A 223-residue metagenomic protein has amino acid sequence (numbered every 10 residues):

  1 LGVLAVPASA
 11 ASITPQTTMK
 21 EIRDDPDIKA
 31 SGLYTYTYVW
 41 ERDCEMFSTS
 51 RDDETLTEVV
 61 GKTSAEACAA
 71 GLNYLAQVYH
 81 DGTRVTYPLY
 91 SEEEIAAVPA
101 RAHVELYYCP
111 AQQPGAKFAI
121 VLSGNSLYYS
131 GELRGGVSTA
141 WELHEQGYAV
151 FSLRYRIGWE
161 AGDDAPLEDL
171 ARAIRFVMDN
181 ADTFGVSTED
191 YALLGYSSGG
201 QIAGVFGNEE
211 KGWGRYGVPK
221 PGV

Functional and structural regions predicted by a protein language model:
L4-A11: Sec-dependent signal peptide cleavage junction
S12-Y38: Short, structural beta-strand-to-alpha-helix junction motif
T17, E21, S138, A165 (+4 more regions): Extracytoplasmic/secreted proteins, especially bacterial periplasmic and envelope-associated proteins
I28-P114, D163: N-terminal cap/lid segment of alpha/beta-hydrolase-fold proteins
A116-N125: Short beta-strand element of the alpha/beta-hydrolase
G131-G135, L153-T188: Catalytic nucleophile-loop/oxyanion-hole region of alpha/beta-hydrolase and closely related hydrolase-like folds
L133-F151: Short amphipathic alpha-helix adjacent to the substrate-entry channel of hydrolases
R172-V223: Primarily recognizes the serine-hydrolase "nucleophile elbow" in alpha/beta-hydrolase and SGNH/GDSL folds
